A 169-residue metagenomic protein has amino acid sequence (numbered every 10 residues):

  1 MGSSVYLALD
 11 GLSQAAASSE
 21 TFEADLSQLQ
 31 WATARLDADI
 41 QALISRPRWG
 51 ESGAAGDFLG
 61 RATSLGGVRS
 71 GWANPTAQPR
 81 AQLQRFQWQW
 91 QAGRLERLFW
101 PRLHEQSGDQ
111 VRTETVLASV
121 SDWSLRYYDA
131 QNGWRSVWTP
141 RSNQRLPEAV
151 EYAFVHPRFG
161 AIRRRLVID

Functional and structural regions predicted by a protein language model:
S4-H104: Extracytoplasmic beta-strand-rich oligomerization domains located immediately C-terminal to a leader/signal peptide
L59, Q144-L146, R158: Solvent-exposed loop and beta-edge segments used for protein-protein assembly and interaction
A62, L83, P147-A149, A161: A general secondary-structure signal for short beta-strands and their flanking turns/coil in non-transmembrane regions
A73-L146: Intrinsically disordered, low-complexity regions enriched in Pro/Ser/Thr/Gly and acidic residues
E151-R158: Short, exposed beta-strand-loop hairpins at the edges of beta-sheets in extracellular/periplasmic proteins
R163-D169: Edge beta-strands of extracellular beta-sandwich domains
